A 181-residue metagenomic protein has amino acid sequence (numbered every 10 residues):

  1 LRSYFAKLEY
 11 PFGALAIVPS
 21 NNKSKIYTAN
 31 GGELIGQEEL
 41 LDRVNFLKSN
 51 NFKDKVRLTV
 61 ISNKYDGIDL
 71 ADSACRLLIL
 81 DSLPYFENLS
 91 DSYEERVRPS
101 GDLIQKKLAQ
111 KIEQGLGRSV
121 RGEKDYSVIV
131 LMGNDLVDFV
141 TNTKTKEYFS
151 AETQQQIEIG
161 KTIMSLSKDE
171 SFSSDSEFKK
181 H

Functional and structural regions predicted by a protein language model:
L1-S3, E33-N51, L58: Beta-propeller and closely related beta-pinwheel folds
L1-V18: Conserved interdomain hinge at the start of the Helicase C-terminal
G13-I17, E33-I35, G117: Conserved beta-strand elements of the Class I
P19-E38: Conserved helicase motor "Helicase C" RecA-like lobe of SF1/SF2 P-loop NTPases
S24-K25, V44, K64, I68: Short, well-ordered alpha-helical microsegments
N30-I35, A74-L78, S92-V97, T143-E152: Short secondary-structure boundary/capping segments
S49-F139: Conserved RecA-like P-loop NTPase helicase motor core
G122-H181: Long, largely alpha-helical accessory region at the distal end of helicase-like NTP-driven motors
